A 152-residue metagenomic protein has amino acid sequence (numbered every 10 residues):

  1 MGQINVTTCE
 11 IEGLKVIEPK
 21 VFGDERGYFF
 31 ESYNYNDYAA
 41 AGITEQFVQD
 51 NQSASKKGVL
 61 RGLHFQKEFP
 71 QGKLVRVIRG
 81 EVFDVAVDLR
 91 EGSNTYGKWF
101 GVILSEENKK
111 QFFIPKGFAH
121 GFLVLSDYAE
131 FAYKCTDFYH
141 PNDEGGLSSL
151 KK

Functional and structural regions predicted by a protein language model:
M1-E107, S126-Y128, C135-K152: Non-catalytic, conserved peripheral segments adjacent to functional cores
L104-S126: Conserved metal-binding segment of the jelly-roll/cupin
A119, F131-K134: A short beta-strand-loop-alpha-helix capping motif that often carries His-Thr
